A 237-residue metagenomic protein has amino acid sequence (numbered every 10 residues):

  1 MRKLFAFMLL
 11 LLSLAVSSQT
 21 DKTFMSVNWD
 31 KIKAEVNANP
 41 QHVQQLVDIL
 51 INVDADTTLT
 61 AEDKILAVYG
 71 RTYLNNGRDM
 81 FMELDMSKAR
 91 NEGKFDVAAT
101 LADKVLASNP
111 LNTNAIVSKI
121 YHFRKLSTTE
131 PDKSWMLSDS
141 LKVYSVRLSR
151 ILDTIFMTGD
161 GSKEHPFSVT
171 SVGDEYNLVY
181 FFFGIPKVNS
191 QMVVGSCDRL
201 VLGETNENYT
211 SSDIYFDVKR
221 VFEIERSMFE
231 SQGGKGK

Functional and structural regions predicted by a protein language model:
M1-M25: Bacterial Sec-dependent N-terminal signal peptides
F5, S13, K133-Y176: Active-site/pore-lining binding-face segments in mid-to-C-terminal subdomains
A6, A34-Q41, I51-A55, A107 (+2 more regions): Generic surface-pattern signal
L9-S13, F123, I224-R226: Residues in flexible loops and secondary-structure boundaries
S13-S17, S127, M228-E230: Generic alpha-helix signal with a bias toward terminal, lower-confidence helices and secondary-structure junctions
Q19-A99, K163-K237: N-terminal alpha-helical interaction modules that lie
A61-D153: Alpha-helical protein-protein interaction scaffolds
